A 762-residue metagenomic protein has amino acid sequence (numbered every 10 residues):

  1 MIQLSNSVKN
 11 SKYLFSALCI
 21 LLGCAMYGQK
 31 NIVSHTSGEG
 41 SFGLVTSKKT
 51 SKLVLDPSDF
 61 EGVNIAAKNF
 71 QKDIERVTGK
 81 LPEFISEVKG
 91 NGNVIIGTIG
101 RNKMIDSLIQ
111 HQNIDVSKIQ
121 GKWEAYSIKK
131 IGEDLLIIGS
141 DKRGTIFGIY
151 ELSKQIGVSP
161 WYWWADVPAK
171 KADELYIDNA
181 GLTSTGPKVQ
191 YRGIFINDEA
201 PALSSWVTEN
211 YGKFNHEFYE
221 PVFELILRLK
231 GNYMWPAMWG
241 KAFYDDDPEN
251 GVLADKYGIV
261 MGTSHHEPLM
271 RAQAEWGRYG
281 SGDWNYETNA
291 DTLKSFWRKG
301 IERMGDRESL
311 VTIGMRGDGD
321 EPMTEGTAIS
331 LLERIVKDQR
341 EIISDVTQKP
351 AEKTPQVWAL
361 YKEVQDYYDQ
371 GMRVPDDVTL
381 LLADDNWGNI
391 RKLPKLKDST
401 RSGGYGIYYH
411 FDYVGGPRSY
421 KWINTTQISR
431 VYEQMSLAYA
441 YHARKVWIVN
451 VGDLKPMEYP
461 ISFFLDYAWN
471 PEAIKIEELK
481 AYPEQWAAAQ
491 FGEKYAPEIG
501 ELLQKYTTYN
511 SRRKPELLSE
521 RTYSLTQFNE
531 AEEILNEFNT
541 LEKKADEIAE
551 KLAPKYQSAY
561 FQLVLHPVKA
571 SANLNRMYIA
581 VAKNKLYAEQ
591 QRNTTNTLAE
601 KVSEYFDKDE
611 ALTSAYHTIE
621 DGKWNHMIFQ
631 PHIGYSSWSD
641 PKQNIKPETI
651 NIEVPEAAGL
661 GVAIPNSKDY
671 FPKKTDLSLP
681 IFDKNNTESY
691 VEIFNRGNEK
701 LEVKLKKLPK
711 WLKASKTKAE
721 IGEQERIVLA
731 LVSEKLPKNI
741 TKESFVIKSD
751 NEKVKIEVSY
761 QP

Functional and structural regions predicted by a protein language model:
M1-N31: Bacterial Sec-dependent N-terminal signal peptides
Q29-T185: Contiguous, structured surface segment used for ligand recognition
G79, F84-S86, A169-Y176, M238-W239 (+4 more regions): Gly/Pro-rich turn-and-neighbor structural signature
Q112-E287, G305, V357-Y361, G371-N389 (+3 more regions): Feature activates predominantly on carbohydrate-active enzymes
L227, N232-W235, K241, L382-G388 (+1 more regions): Structured mid-domain segments that build the active-site/substrate or prosthetic-cofactor binding neighborhood
N529-E692, S744: Histidine-centered catalytic/metal-binding microenvironments
V691, P737-E752, I756: A short beta-strand micro-motif common to beta-rich folds, especially ectodomain repeats
R696-V728: Surface-exposed binding patches on compact interaction domains or structured appendages
